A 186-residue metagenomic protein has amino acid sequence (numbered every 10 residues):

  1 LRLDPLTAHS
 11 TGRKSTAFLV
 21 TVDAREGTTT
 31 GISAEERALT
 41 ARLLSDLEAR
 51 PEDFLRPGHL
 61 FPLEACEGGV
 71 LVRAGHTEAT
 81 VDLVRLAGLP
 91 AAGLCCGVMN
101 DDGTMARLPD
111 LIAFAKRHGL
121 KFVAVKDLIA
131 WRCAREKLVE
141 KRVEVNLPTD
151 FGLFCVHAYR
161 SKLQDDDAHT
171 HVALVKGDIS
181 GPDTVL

Functional and structural regions predicted by a protein language model:
L1-L186: Catalytic domains of riboflavin
